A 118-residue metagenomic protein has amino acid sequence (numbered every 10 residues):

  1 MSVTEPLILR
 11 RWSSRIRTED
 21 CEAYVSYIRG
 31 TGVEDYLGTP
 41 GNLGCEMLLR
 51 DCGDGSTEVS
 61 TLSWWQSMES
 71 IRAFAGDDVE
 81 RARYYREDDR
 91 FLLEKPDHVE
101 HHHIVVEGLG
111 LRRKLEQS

Functional and structural regions predicted by a protein language model:
M1-L7, E46-T57, R83-S118: Glycine-rich beta-strand-turn "strand-cap" elements at beta-sheet edges
S2, R11-W12, E19: Intrinsically disordered, low-complexity segments
V3-E5, G30-T31, G41-L43, V59: Short, mixed-charge, low-aromatic patches
I8-R15, G44-D78: Short, well-ordered beta-strand segments in beta-rich or mixed alpha/beta enzyme and ligand-binding folds
R15-I28: Short, surface-exposed ligand-recognition loops at beta-strand->loop->(often short) alpha-helix junctions that present
D20-E22, E69-I71, E107: Residue-level signal for secondary-structure boundary sites
Y27-N42, W64-H101: An amphipathic, aromatic/His-enriched active-site/gating alpha helix that lines ligand/cofactor pockets
